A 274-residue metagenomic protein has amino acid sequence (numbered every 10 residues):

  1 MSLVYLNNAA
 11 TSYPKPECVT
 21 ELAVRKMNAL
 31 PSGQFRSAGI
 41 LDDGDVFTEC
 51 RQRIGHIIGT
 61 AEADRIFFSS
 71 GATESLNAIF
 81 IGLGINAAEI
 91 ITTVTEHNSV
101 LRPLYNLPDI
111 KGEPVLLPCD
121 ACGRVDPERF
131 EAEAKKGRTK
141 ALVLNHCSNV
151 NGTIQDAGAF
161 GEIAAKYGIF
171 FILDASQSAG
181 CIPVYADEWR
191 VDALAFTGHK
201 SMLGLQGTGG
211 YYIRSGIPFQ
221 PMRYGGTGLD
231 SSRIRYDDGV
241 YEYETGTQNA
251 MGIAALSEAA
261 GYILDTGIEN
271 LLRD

Functional and structural regions predicted by a protein language model:
M1-D274: Pyridoxal 5′-phosphate
